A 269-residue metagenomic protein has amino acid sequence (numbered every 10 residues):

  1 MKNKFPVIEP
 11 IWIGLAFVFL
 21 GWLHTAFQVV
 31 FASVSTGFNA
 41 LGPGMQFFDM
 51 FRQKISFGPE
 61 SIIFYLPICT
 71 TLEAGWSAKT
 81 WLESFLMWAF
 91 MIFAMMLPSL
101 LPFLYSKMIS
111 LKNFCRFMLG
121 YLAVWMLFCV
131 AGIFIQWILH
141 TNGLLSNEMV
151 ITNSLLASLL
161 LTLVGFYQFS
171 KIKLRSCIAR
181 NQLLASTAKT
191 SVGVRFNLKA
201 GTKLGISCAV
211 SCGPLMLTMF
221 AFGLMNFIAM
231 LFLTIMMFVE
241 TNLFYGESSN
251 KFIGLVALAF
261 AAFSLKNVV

Functional and structural regions predicted by a protein language model:
M1-W88, H140, L144-M149, L174-K189: Histidine-/acidic- and/or cysteine-rich, low-complexity loops and terminal segments associated with membrane
P6-H24, S146-K171, E247-V269: Selective transmembrane alpha-helices of multi-pass membrane proteins
P10, G14, T80-S84, N113 (+4 more regions): Residue-level signature of transmembrane alpha-helical entry/exit and packing/kink sites in multi-pass membrane
L82-S106, L119-F128, Y167-R180, T190-E240: Functional transmembrane helices that embed catalytic/metal-coordinating motifs
S106-N113: Juxtamembrane helix-boundary/capping and inter-helix hinge elements in multi-pass membrane proteins
M126-T141, L155-N181: Transmembrane alpha-helix/helix-exit interface in multi-pass inner-membrane proteins
L127, A131-W137, S207, F260-V269: Hydrophobic alpha-helical transmembrane segments in multi-pass integral membrane proteins
L144-L161, T218-G246: Hydrophobic alpha-helical transmembrane segments and immediately flanking/interface helices in integral membrane
